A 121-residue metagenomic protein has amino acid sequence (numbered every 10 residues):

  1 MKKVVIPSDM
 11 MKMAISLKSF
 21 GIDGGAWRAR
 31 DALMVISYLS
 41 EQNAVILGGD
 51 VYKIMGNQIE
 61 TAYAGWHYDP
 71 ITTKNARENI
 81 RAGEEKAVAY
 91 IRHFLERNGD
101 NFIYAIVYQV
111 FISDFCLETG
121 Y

Functional and structural regions predicted by a protein language model:
M1-A26: Long, contiguous N-terminal structural blocks used for assembly/anchoring
M1-K2, I54-M55, T61, C116-L117: Charge-rich alpha-helical segments
V5, W27-R30, K74, A82: Short coil/turn linker and secondary-structure boundary residues
G21, D50, T72: Solvent-exposed, flexible loop/coil residues
W27-T61: Short, well-structured hydrophobic secondary-structure segments
K53-E85, A89: Acidic, low-complexity, intrinsically disordered interaction modules
R81-Y121: Amphipathic alpha-helical binding modules
